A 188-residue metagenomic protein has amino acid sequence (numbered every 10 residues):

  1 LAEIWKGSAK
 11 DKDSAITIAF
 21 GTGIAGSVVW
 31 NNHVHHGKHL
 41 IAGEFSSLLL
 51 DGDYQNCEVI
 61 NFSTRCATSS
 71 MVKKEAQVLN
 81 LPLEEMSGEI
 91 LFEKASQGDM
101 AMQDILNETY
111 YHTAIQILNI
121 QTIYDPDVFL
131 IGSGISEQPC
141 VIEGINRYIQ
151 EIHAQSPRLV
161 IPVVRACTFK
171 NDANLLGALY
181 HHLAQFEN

Functional and structural regions predicted by a protein language model:
L1: Acidic/histidine-rich catalytic cores of soluble enzymes
W5-D11, L50-N188: ATP-binding/phosphotransfer module of carbohydrate and carboxylate kinases, centering on a glycine-rich
A9-C66: Glycine-rich phosphate-binding loop of actin/hexokinase-like ATP-binding domains
